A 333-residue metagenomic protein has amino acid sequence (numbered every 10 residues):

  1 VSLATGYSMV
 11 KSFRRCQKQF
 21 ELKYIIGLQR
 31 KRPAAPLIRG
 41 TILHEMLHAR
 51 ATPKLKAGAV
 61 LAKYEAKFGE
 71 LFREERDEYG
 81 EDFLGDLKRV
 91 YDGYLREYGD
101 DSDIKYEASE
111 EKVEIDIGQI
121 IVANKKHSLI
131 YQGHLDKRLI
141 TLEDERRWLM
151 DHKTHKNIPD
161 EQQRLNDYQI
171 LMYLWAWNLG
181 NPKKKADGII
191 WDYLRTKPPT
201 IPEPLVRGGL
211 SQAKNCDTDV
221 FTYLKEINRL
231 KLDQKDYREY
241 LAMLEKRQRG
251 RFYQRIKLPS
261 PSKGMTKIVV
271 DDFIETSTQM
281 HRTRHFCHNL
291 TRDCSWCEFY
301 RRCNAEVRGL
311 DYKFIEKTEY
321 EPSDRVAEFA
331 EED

Functional and structural regions predicted by a protein language model:
V1-D333: RecB-family 4Fe-4S metal-dependent nuclease core
